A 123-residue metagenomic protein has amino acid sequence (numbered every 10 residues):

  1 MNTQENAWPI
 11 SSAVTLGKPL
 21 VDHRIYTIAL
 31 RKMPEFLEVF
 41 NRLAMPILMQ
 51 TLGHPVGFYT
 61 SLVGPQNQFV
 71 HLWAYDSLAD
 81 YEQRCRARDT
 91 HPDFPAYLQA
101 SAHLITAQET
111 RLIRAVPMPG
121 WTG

Functional and structural regions predicted by a protein language model:
M1-P19, H54-V70, P95-G123: Glycine-rich beta-strand-turn "strand-cap" elements at beta-sheet edges
P9-I10, D22, M33-P34: Short acidic/polar alpha-helix capping motifs at helix-coil junctions
L20-R24, F36, L48, Q68-L72: Short, structured motif recognition centered on aromatic/hydrophobic residues
Y26, Y75-D76: Short, flexible beta-strand-to-coil junctions
K32-F58, R88: Short amphipathic alpha-helical segments
P34-F36, S77-H91: Short amphipathic alpha-helices within nucleic acid-binding modules
F40, C85, L98: Short, flexible helix/strand-to-coil boundary loops that buttress conserved ligand/catalytic motifs in alpha/beta
